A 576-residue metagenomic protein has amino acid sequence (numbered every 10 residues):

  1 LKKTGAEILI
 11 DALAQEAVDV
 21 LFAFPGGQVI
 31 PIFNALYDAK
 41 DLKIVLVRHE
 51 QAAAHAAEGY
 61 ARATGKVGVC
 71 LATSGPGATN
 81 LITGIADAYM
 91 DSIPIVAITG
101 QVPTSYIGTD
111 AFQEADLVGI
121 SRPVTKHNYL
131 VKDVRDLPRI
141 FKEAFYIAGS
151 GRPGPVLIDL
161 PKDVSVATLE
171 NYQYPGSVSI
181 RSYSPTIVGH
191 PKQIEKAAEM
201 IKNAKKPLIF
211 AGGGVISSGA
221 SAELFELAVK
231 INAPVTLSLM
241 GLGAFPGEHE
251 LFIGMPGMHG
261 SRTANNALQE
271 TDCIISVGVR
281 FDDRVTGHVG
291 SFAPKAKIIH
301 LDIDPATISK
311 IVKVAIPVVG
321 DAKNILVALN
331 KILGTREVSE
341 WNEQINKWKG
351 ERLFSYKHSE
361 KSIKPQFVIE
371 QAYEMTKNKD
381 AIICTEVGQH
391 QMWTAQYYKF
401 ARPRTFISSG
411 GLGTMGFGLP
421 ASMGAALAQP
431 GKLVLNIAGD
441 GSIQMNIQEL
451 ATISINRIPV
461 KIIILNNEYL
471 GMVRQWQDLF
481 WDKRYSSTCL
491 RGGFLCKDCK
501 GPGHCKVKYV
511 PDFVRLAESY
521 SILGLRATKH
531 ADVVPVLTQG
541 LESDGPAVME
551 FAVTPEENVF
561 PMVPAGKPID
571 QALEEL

Functional and structural regions predicted by a protein language model:
L1-R336, Q371, M375, P459-I462 (+4 more regions): N-terminal alpha/beta PP-like core and its mobile active-site loop of ThDP/TPP-dependent enzymes
L9-I10, A14, I32, L36 (+1 more regions): Active-site diphosphate/adenylate-binding microenvironment
V29, E50-H55, H390-M392, K529-V533: Short acidic loop-to-helix transition motifs that present clustered carboxylates
I98, Y106, F112-Q113, S309-I311 (+4 more regions): Thiamine diphosphate
V124-H127, S179-S182, N346-K361, D498-K500: Short glycine/proline- and acidic residue-enriched helix-loop micro-motifs that form flexible lids or anion-recognition
P153-V156, T335-W348, K361, V548: Flexible, glycine/charged-enriched surface loops at secondary-structure junctions
L157, H300, C384, I437-A438: Generic enzyme active-site microenvironment
D159, C384-E386, E550: Short beta-strand segments
